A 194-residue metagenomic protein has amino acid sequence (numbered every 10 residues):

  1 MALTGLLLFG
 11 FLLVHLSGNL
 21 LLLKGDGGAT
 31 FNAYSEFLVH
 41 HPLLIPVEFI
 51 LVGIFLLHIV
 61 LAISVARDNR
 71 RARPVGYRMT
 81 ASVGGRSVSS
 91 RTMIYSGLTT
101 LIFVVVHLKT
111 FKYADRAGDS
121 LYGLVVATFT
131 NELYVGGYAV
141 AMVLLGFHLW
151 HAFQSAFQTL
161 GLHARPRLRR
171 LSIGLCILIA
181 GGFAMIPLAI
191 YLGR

Functional and structural regions predicted by a protein language model:
M1-R194: Membrane-embedded alpha-helical bundles that constitute the cytochrome b-like, heme-associated redox core of multi-pass
